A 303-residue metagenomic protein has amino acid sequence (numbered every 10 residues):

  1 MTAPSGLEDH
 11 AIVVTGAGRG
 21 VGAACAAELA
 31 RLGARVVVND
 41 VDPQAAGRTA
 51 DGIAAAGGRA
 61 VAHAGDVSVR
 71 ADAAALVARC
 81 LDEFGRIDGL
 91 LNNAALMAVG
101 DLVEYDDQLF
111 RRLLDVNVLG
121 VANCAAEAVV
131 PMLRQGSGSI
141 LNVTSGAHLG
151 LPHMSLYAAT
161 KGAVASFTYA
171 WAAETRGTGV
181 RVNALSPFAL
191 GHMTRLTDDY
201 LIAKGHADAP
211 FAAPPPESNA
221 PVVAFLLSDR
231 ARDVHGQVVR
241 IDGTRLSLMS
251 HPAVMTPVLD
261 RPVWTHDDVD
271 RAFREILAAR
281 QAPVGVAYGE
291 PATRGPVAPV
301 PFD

Functional and structural regions predicted by a protein language model:
P4-V37: Canonical Rossmann dinucleotide-binding motif of NAD(H)/NADP(H)-dependent dehydrogenases/reductases, specifically
C25, R31-L32, A170-V180, R230-R232: Active-site-adjacent segment of SDR/Rossmann-fold oxidoreductases
P43-Q44, A64-A75, D107: The beta1-alpha1 cofactor-binding region of Rossmann-like NAD(H)/NADP(H)-dependent oxidoreductases
D101-L102, D106-L114: Substrate-binding pocket helix/loop in short-chain dehydrogenase/reductase
A125-A126, Y169: A short, exposed helix-loop element centered on a Lys and neighboring polar residues
L141-A163, T168-Y169, A173-G177, S186-A212 (+1 more regions): Catalytic loop of short-chain dehydrogenase/reductase
H206-V300: C-terminal helical subdomain
